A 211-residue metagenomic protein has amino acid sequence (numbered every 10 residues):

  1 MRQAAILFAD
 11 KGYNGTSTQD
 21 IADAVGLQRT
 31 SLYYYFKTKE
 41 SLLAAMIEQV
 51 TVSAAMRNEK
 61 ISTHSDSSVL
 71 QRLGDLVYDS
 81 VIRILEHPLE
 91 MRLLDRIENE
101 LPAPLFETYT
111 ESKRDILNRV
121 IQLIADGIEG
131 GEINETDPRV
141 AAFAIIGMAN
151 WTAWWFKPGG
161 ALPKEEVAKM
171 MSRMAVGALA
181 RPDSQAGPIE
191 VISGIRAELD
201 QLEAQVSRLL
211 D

Functional and structural regions predicted by a protein language model:
M1-R2, N14-G15, Y35-E59, G74 (+1 more regions): An amphipathic alpha-helix adjacent to DNA-recognition modules
Q3-F8, S80, A175: Short hydrophobic clusters on alpha-helical segments that form packing/core surfaces in small helical domains
L7-S41, A45: Helix-turn-helix
A45, E59-E86, E90, A142-I145: Hydrophobic alpha-helical connector segments
I82-E86, L117, D126, A142-L162 (+1 more regions): Amphipathic C-terminal alpha-helical segment
L85-P104, I121-Q122: Amphipathic alpha-helical segments used for helix-helix packing
P104-G130, R139-A144, E166-K169, R173 (+1 more regions): Amphipathic alpha-helical packing segments from all-alpha helical-bundle domains
D183-D211: Intrinsically disordered, low-complexity acidic/proline-/asparagine-rich linker or regulatory tail/stalk regions
